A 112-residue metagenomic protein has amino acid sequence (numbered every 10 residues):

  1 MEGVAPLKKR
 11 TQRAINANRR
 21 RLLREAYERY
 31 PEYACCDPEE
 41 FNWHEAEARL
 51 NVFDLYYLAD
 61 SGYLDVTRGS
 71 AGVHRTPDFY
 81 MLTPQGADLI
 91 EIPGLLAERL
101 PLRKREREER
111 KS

Functional and structural regions predicted by a protein language model:
M1-L7, F53, R68, K104: Clustered cysteine/histidine zinc-coordinating segments, centered on FYVE zinc fingers that bind PI3P and target
E2-R29: Short alpha-helical segments that sit at the start of domains
A26, Y30, I90-P93: Generic structural signal for hydrophobic core residues of well-folded globular domains
P31-A46: Short acidic, hydrophobic short linear motifs in intrinsically disordered regions
H44-V66, P77: Short amphipathic alpha-helical interaction segments
A71-G72: Short loop/turn motifs at secondary-structure junctions and domain boundaries
P77-K111: Short, amphipathic alpha-helical interaction segments positioned at domain boundaries
